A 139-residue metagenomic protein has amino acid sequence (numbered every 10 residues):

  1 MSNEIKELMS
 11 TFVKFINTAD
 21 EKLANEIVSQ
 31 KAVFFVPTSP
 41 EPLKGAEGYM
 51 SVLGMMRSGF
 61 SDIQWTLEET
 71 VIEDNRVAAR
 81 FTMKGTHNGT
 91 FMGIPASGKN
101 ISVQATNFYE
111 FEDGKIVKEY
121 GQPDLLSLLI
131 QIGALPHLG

Functional and structural regions predicted by a protein language model:
M1-G139: C-terminal and inter-domain tail/linker signature
